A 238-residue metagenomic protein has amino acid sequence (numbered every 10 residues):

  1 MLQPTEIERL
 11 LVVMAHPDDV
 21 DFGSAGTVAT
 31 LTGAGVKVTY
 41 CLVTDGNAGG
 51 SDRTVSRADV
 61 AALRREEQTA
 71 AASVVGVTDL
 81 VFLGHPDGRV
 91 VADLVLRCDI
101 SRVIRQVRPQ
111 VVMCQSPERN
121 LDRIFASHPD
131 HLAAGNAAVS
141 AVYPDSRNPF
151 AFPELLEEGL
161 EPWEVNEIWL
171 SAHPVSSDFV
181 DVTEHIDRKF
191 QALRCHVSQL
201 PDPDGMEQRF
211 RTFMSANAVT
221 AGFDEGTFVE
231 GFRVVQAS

Functional and structural regions predicted by a protein language model:
M1-L11, D93-S238: Metal-dependent de-N-acetylase/amidase catalytic core
M1-R108, R233: Active-site rim/loop-helix segments in enzyme catalytic domains that contact anionic ligands
